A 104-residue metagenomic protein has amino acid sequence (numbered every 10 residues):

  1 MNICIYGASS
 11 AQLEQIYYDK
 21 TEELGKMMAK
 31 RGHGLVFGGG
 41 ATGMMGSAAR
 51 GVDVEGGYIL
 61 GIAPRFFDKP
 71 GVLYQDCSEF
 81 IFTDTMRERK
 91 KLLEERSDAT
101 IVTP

Functional and structural regions predicted by a protein language model:
M1-S97: A cross-family phosphate/adenosyl-ligand binding-site feature
T100: Hydrophobic acceptor-binding patch used for acceptor engagement in glycosyltransferases
